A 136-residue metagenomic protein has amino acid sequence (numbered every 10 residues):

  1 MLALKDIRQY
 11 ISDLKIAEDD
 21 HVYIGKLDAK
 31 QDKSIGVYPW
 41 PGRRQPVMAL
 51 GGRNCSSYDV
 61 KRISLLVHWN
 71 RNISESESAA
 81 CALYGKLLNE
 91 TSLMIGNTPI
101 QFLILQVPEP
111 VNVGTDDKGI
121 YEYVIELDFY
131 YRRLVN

Functional and structural regions predicted by a protein language model:
M1-N54, E90, M94: Small/polar-rich, solvent-exposed N-terminal microdomains that initiate assembly or binding
D20-L27, L66, C81-G85: Generic detector of contiguous secondary-structure segments
G52-S57, D116-K118: Short, solvent-exposed beta-strand/turn "edge" segments of beta-rich domains on protein surfaces
S57-R71, L83, Y121-R132: Oligomerization/assembly interface segments of phage tail-like spikes and tubes
W69-S92: Mid-chain, well-packed structural core segment of small domains
L88-Y130: Acidic-leaning, charged glycine-interspersed low-complexity segments
V135-N136: Compositionally biased, intrinsically disordered low-complexity segments enriched in polar/Pro/Gly and often Gln
